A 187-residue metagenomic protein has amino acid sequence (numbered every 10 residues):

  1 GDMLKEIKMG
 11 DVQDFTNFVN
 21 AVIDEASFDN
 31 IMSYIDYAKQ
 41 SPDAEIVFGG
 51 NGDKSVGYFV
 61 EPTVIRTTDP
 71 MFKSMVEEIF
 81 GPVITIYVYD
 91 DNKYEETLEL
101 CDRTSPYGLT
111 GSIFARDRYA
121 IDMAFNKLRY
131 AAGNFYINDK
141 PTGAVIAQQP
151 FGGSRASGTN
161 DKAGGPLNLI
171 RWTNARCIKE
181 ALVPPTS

Functional and structural regions predicted by a protein language model:
D2-K8, V12, V19, G52 (+1 more regions): Conserved C-terminal structural/oligomerization subdomain of aldehyde/semialdehyde dehydrogenase
V22-M32: Short beta-strand to alpha-helix junction loop
M32-E45: Long, low-complexity segments enriched in small/aliphatic residues
A44-Y58: Conserved PLP cofactor-binding pocket of PLP-dependent enzymes
